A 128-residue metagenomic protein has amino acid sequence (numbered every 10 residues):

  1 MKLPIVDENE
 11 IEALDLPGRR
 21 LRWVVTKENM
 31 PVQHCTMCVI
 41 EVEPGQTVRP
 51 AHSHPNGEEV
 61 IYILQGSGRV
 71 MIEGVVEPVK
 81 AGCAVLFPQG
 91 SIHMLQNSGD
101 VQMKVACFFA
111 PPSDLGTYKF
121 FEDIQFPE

Functional and structural regions predicted by a protein language model:
M1-H34, T117-E128: A short, N-terminal "cap"/entry segment at the start of jelly-roll beta-barrel domains of the cupin/DSBH fold
L21-T26, C38-H54: Conserved short histidine dyad/triad with adjacent acidic residue
M30-Q33, V42-T47, S67, P111-L115: Short, charged/polar surface micro-motifs in flexible loops or helix N-caps
Q33, Q89-L115: Ligand-binding loop in jelly-roll beta-barrel domains
V39-E43, S53-M71, F108-A110: Short, conserved beta-strand element in jelly-roll/cupin
V48-H54, Q96-S98, Y118: Short histidine-centered beta-strand/loop micro-motifs that create catalytic or ligand/metal-coordination sites
S67-R69, V76, I92, Q102: Structural motif
G74-Q89: Short acidic-glycine-tyrosine-enriched beta hairpin
